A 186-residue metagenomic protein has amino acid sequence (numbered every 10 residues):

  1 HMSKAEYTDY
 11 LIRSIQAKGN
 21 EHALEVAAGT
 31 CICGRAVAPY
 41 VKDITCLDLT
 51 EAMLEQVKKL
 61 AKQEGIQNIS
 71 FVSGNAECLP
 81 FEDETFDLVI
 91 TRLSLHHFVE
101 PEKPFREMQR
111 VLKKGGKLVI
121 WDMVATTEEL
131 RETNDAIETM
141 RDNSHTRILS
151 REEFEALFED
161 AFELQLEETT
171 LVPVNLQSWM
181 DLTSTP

Functional and structural regions predicted by a protein language model:
M2-E21: Conserved alpha-helix/loop element of class I SAM-dependent methyltransferases that forms part of the SAM/SAH-binding
L24-V26, T30-C78: Class I SAM-dependent methyltransferase SAM/SAH-binding core
E77-L88: A short acidic, Gly/Pro-enriched loop at the edge of an enzyme's catalytic core that lines a small-molecule cofactor
D87-E100: A short SAM/SAH-binding and catalytic strip from SAM-dependent methyltransferases
E102-K114: A short glycine-rich, Lys/Arg-flanked "PGG" loop and its adjoining helix->strand segment in the class I
V119-D142: Conserved class I S-adenosyl-L-methionine
T146-A161: Short alpha-helix
Q165-P186: C-terminal helical/coil "lid" or tail adjacent to the Rossmann-like core of SAM-dependent
